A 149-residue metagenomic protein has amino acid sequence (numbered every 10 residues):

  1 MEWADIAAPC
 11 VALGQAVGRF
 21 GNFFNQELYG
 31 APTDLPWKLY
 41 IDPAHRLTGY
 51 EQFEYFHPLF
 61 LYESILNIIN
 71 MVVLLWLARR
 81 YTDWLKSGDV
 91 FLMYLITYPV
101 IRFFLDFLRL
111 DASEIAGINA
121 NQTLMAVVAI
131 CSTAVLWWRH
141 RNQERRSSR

Functional and structural regions predicted by a protein language model:
M1-R149: A feature for loop-to-transmembrane-helix boundaries and adjacent hydrophobic helices in multi-pass integral membrane
